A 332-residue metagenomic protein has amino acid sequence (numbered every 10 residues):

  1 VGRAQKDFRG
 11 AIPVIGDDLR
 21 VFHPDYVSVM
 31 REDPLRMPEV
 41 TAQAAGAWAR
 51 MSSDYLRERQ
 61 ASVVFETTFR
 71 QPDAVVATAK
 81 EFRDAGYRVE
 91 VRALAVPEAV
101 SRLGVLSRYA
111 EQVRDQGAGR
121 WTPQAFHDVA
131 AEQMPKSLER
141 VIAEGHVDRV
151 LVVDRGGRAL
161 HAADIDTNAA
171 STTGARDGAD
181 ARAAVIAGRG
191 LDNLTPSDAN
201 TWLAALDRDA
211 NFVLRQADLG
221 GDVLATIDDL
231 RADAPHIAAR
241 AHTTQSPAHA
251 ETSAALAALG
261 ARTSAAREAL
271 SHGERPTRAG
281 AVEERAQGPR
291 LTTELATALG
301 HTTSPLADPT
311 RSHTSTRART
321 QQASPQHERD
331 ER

Functional and structural regions predicted by a protein language model:
V1-K6: Glycine-rich phosphate-binding P-loop
D7-A79: Conserved nucleotide-sensing/catalytic segment adjacent to the nucleotide-binding pocket in NTP-handling enzymes
P13, V91, V150-V152: Conserved beta-strand scaffold positions in the cores of enzyme catalytic domains, especially in NTP/NDP-utilizing
R20-P24, E98-G104, A159-A162: Switch/connector loops and helix/strand junctions flanking conserved nucleotide-binding motifs in nucleotide-processing
S28-M30, L103-A110, I165-A169: Short, surface-exposed amphipathic charged segments that create phosphate/polyanion-binding patches used for binding
A85-Q133: A glycine- and Lys/Arg-enriched "phosphate-lid" helix/loop adjacent to the NTP-binding pocket of small-molecule kinases
A118-D166, T172-G188: Small-molecule kinase domains that catalyze NTP-dependent phosphoryl transfer to phosphate-bearing small molecules
N168-R332: Extended intrinsically disordered terminal tails
